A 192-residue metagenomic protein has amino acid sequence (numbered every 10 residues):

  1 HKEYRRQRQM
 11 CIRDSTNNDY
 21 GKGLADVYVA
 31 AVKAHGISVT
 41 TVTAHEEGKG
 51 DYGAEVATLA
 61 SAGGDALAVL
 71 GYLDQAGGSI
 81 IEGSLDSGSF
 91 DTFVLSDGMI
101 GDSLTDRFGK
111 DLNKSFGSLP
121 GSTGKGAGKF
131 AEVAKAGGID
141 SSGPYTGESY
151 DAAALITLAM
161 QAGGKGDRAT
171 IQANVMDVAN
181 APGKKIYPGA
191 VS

Functional and structural regions predicted by a protein language model:
R5-Q9, R13-S192: Extracytosolic ligand-binding ectodomains
